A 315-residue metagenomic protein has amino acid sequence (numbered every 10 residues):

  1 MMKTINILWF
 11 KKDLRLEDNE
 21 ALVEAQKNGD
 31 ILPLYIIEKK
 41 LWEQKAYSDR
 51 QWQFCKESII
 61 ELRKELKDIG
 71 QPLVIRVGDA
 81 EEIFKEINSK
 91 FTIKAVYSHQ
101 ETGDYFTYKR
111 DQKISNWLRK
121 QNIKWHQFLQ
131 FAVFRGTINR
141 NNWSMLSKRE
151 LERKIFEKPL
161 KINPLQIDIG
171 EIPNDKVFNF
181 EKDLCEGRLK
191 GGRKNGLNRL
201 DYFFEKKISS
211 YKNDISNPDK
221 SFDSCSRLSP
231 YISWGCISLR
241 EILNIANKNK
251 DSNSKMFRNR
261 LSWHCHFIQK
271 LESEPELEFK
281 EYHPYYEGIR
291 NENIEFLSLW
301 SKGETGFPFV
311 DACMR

Functional and structural regions predicted by a protein language model:
M2-R258, Q269: Active-site "lid/cap" and pocket-lining segments within catalytic core domains
S224-R315: Active-site-proximal binding-pocket segments
